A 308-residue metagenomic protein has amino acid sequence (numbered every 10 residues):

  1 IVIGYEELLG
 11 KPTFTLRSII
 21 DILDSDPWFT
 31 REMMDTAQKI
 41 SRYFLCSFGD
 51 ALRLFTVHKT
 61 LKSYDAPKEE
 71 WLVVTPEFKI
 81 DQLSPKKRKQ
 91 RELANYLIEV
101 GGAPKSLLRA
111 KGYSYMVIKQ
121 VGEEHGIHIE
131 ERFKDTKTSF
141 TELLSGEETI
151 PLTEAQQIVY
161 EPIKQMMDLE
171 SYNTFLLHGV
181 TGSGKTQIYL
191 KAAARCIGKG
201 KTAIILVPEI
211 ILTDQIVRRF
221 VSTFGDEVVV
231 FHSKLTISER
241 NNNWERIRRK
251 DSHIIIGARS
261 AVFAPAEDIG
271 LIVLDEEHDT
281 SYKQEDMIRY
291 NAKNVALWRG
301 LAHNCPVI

Functional and structural regions predicted by a protein language model:
I1-I308: Accessory, non-ATPase domains that flank or precede helicase/AAA+ motor cores in DNA-metabolism machines
